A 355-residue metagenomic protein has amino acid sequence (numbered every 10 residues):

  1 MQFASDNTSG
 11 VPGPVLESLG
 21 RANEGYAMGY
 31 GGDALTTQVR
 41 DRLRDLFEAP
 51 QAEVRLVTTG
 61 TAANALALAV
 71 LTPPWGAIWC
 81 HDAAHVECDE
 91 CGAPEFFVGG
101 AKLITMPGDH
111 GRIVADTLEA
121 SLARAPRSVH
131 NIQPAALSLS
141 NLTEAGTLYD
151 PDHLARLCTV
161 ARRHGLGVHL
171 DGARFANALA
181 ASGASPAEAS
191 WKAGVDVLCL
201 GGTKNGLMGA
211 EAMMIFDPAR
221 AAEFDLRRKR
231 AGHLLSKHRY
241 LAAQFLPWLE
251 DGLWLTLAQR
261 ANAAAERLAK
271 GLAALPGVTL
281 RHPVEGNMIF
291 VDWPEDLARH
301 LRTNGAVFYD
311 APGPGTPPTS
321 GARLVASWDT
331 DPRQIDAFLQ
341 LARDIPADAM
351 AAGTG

Functional and structural regions predicted by a protein language model:
Q2-N304, A311-T330, I335-P346, M350-G355: Conserved PLP-enzyme active-site core in the AAT-like
